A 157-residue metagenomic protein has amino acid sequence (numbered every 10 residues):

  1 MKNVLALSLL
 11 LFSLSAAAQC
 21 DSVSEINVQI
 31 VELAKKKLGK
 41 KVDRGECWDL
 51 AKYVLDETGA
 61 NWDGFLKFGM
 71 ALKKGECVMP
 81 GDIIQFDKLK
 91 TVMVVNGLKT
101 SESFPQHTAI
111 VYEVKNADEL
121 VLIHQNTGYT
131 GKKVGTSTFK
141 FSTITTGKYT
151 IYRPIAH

Functional and structural regions predicted by a protein language model:
M1-D21: Bacterial Sec-dependent N-terminal signal peptides
S8, N61, L66, A71 (+3 more regions): Compositionally biased, intrinsically disordered low-complexity regions
S13-S15, K41, N116: Hydrophobic alpha-helical elements and their junctions with loops/disorder across both membrane and soluble proteins
Q19-M70, L89, K99-F104: N-terminal capping segments
D21, E25, E102-H157: Aromatic- and glycine-rich peptidoglycan recognition patches
A60-G128: ...with weaker cross-activation on analogous glycine-rich loops/strands in unrelated enzymes
